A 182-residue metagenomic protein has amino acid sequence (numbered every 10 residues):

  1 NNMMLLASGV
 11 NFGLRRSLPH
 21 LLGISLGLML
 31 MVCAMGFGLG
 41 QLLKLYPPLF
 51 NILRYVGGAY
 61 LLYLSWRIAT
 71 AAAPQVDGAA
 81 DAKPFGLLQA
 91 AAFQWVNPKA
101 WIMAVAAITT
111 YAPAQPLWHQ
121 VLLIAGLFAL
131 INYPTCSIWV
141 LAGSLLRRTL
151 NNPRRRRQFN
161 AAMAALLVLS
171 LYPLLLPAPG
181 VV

Functional and structural regions predicted by a protein language model:
N1-N51, M103-I124, V140: Juxtamembrane transmembrane-helix termini in multi-pass membrane transport proteins
G13, N97-P98, N152: Short loop-to-helix capping motifs
L18, L22, A79-V96, H119-A129 (+1 more regions): Small-residue-enriched transmembrane helix starts and helix-helix packing motifs in multi-pass inner-membrane proteins
L26-L30, L87-A100, N160-M163: Select subsegments of transmembrane alpha-helices in polytopic membrane proteins, especially boundary-proximal
V32-G36, V96-V105, L166-V181: Hydrophobic alpha-helical transmembrane segments in multi-pass integral membrane proteins
L45-A73, N132-W139, L150-V182: Selective transmembrane alpha-helices of multi-pass membrane proteins
Q120-L145: Hydrophobic alpha-helical transmembrane segments of multi-pass membrane transport proteins, especially secondary
